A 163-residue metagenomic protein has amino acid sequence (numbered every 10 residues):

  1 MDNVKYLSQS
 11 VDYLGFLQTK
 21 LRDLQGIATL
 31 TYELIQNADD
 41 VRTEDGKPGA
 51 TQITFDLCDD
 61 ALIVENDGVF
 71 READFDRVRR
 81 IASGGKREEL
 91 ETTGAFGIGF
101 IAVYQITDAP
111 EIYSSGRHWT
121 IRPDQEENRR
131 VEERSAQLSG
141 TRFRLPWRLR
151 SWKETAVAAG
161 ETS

Functional and structural regions predicted by a protein language model:
M1-E154: GHKL (Bergerat-fold) ATPase N-terminal catalytic module, capturing the glycine-rich phosphate-binding loop and acidic
E154-S163: Well-ordered, non-membrane alpha-helical segments in soluble/globular domains
